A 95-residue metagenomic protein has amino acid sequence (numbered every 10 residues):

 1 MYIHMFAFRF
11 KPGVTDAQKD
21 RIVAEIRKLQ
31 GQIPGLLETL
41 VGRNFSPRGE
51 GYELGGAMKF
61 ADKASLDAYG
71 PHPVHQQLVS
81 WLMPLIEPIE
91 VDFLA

Functional and structural regions predicted by a protein language model:
M1-E53, A61-P71, E87, D92-A95: Short S/T/G/P-rich N-terminal loop/turn motif that feeds into the first structured element of a domain
G70, V79-L82: Short, flexible helix/strand-to-coil boundary loops that buttress conserved ligand/catalytic motifs in alpha/beta
